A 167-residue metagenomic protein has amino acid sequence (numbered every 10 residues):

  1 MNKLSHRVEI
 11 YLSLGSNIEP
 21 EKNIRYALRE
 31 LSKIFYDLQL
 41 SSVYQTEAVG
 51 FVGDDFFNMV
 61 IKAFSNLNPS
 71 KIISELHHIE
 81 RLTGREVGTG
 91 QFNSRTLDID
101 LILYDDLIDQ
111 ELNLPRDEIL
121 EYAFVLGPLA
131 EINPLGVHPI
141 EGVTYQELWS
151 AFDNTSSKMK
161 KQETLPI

Functional and structural regions predicted by a protein language model:
N2: Post-transcriptional modification and biogenesis factors for structured RNAs of the translation apparatus
H6-Y11: Extreme N-terminal starter segment of soluble prokaryotic enzymes
L14-S16, I61-L67, L103-D106: Short beta-strand-to-loop capping motifs
E21-N23, L67-I73, Q110-E111: Short, conserved charged micro-motifs
Y26-S70: Short, surface-exposed acidic-centric catalytic microdomains
V49-F56, I73, H78-I167: Flexible, gly/pro- and Lys/Arg-enriched active-site loops
